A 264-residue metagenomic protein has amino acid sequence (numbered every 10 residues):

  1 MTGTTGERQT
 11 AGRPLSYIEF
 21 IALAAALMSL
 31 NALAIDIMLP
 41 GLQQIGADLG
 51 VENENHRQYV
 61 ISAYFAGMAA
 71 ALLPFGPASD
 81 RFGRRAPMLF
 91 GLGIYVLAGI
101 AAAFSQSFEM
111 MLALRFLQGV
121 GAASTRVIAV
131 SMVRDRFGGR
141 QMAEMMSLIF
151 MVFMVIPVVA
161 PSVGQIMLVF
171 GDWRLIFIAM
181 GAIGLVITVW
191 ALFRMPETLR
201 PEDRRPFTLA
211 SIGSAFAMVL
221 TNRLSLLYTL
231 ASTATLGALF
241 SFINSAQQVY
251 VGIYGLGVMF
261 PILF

Functional and structural regions predicted by a protein language model:
G6-R13, T198-Y228: Juxtamembrane intracellular "pre-TM" segments in multi-pass secondary transporters
E19-V51, F242-Q247: Extracytoplasmic
D36, F65-L73, P157-V158: Residue-level signature of mid-helix packing/kink "hotspots" within the transmembrane helices of 12-pass Major
G41-A70: Extracellular/periplasmic helix-loop-helix junction of adjacent transmembrane segments in MFS-like secondary
A69-E109: Conserved MFS/SLC helix-loop-helix module at the cytosolic interface between two early adjacent transmembrane helices
M110, G139-R140, E144-M195: Helix-loop-helix hairpin linking two adjacent transmembrane segments in secondary transporters
L114-F153: Cytoplasmic helix-loop-helix junction between adjacent transmembrane helices in 12-TM secondary transporters
L224-F264: Extracytoplasmic gate region of multi-pass secondary transporters
